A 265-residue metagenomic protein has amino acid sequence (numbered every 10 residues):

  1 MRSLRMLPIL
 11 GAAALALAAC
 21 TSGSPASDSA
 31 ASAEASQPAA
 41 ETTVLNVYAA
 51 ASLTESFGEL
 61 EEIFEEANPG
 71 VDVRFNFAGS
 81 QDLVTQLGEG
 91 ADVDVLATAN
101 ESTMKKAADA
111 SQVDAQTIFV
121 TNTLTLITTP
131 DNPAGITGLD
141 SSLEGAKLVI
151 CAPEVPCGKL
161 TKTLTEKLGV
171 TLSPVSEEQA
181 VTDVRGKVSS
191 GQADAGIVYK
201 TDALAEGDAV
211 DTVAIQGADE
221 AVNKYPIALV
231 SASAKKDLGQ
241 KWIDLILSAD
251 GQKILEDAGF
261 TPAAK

Functional and structural regions predicted by a protein language model:
M1-A18: Sec-dependent bacterial lipoprotein signal peptides
L4, C20-L53, G58-E62, E66 (+5 more regions): Exported/periplasmic ABC-transporter solute-binding proteins
L45, V71-V73, L124: Conserved beta-strand core positions
G70, D92-V93, A193: Short, high-confidence coil segments that cap the C-terminus of an alpha-helix and link into the following beta-strand
Q81-Q112: Pocket-flanking alpha-helical
Q116: Short, positively charged
